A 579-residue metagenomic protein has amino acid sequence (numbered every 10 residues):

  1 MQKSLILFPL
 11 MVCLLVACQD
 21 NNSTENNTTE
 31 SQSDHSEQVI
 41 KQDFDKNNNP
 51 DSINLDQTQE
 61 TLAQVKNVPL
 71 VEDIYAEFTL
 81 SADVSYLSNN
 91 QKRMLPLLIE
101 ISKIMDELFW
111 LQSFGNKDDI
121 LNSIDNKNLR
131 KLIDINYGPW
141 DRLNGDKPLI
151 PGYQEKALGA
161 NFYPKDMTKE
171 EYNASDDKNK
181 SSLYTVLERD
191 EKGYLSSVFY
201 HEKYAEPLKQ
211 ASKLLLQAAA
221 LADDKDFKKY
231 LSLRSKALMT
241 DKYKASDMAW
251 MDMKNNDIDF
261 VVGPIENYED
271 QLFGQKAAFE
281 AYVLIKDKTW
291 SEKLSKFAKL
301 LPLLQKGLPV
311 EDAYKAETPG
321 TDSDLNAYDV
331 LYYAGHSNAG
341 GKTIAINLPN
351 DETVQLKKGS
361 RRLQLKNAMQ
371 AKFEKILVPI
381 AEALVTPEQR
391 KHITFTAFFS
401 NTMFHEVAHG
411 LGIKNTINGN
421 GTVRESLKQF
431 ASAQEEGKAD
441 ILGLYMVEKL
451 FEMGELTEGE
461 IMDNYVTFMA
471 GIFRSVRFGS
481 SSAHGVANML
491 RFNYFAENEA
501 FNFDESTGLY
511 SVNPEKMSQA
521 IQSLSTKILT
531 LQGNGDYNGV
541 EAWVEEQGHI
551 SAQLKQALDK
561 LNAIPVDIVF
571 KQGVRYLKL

Functional and structural regions predicted by a protein language model:
L14-A17: C-terminal motif of bacterial Sec signal peptides marking the signal peptidase cleavage site
Q19-N21: Bacterial signal peptide processing site
F44, N48-Y230: N-terminal helix-rich structural modules
Y200-K203, P207-R390, T394: Contiguous, non-catalytic segments that form substrate-binding/exosite surfaces or channel walls
D224, S432-K449: An active-site-proximal "capping" alpha-helix that borders the catalytic cofactor pocket
S400-K414, A439, L444: Active-site recognition of the HExxH zinc-binding catalytic motif
I413-G437: Post-HEXXH active-site segment of zinc metalloproteases
L444-V540: Long, well-structured alpha-helical subdomains associated with metal-dependent extracellular/ecto-lumenal hydrolases
